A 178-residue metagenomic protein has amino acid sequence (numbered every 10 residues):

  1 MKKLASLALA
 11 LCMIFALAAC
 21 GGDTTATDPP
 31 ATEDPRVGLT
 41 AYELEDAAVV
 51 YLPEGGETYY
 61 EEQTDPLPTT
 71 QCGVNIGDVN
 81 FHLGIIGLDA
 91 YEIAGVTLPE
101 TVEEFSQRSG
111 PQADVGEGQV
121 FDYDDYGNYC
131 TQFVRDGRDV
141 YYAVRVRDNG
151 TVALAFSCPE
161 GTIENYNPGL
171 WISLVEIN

Functional and structural regions predicted by a protein language model:
M1-L11: Positively charged n-region of N-terminal signal peptides that target proteins for export
A16-A19: C-terminal motif of bacterial Sec signal peptides marking the signal peptidase cleavage site
G21-D23: Bacterial signal peptide processing site
T25-A48: N-terminal low-complexity, Pro/Thr/Ser-rich intrinsically disordered segments that act as propeptides or flexible
P35-A41, P68-Q71, D122-Q132: Short, hydrophobic/aromatic-rich segments at coil-to-beta transitions
E45-V96: Secretory pathway targeting signatures of secreted, lumenal, and periplasmic proteins
G56, G150-N178: Surface-exposed amphipathic alpha-helical segments
E104-D148: Signature of long, low-cysteine stretches enriched in small and polar/charged residues
